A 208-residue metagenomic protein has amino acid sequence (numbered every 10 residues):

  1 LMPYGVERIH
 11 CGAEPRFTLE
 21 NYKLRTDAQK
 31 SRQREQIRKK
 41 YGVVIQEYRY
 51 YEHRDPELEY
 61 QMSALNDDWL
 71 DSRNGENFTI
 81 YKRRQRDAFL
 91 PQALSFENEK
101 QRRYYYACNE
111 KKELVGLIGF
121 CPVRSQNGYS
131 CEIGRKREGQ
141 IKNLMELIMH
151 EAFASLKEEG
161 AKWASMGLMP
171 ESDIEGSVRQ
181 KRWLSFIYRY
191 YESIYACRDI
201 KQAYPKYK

Functional and structural regions predicted by a protein language model:
L1-K181, E192-Q202, K208: A conserved beta-strand-loop-helix scaffold within acyl/acetyltransferase catalytic domains
S185-R189: Short beta-alpha connecting loops at secondary-structure transitions that line or flank enzyme active sites
